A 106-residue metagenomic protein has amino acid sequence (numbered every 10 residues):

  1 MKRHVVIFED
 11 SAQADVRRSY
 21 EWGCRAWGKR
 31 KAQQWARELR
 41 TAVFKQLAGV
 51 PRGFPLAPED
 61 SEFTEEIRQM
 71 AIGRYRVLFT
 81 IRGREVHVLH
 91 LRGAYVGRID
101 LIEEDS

Functional and structural regions predicted by a protein language model:
M1-I67: Basic, Lys/Arg-enriched alpha-helical interface segments
E65, I72-S106: Enriched for short, Lys/Arg-rich terminal
